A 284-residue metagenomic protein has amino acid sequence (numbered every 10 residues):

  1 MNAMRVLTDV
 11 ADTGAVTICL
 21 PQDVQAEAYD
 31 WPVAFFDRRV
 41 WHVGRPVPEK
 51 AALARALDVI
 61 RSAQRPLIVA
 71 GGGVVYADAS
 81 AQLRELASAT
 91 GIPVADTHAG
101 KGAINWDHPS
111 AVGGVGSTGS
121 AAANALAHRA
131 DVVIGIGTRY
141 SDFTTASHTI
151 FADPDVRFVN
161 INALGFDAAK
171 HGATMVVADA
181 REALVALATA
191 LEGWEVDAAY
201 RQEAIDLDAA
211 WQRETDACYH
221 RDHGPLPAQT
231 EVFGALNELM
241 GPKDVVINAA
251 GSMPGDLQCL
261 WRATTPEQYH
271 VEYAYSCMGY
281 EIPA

Functional and structural regions predicted by a protein language model:
M1-A34, V59, A123-R157, G193 (+4 more regions): Structural signature of the thiamine diphosphate
T17-C19, I92-H98, V159-N162: Short internal beta-strands
L20-A26, G72-V74, K101, G165 (+1 more regions): Glycine-rich beta-alpha junction loops
V24-D58, R84-R129: A cross-family phosphate/adenosyl-ligand binding-site feature
Q64-A77, A87: Glycine-rich phosphate/diphosphate-binding loops and the adjacent beta-loop-alpha structural elements that coordinate
A99-D206: Glycine-rich, acidic loop regions that bind phosphate or pyrophosphate groups
D208-I282: Active-site diphosphate/adenylate-binding microenvironment
